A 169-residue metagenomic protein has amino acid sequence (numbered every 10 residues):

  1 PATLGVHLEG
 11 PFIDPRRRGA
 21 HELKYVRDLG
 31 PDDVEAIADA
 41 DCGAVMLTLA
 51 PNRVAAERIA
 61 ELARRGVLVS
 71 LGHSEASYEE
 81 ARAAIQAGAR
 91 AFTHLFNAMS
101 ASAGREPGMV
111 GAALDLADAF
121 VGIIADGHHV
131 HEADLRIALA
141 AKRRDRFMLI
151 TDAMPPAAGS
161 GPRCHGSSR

Functional and structural regions predicted by a protein language model:
P1-P107, A158: Histidine/acidic-residue-rich, glycine-tolerant segments that coordinate divalent metal ions
E80-R169: Active-site-adjacent C-terminal substructures of enzyme catalytic domains
